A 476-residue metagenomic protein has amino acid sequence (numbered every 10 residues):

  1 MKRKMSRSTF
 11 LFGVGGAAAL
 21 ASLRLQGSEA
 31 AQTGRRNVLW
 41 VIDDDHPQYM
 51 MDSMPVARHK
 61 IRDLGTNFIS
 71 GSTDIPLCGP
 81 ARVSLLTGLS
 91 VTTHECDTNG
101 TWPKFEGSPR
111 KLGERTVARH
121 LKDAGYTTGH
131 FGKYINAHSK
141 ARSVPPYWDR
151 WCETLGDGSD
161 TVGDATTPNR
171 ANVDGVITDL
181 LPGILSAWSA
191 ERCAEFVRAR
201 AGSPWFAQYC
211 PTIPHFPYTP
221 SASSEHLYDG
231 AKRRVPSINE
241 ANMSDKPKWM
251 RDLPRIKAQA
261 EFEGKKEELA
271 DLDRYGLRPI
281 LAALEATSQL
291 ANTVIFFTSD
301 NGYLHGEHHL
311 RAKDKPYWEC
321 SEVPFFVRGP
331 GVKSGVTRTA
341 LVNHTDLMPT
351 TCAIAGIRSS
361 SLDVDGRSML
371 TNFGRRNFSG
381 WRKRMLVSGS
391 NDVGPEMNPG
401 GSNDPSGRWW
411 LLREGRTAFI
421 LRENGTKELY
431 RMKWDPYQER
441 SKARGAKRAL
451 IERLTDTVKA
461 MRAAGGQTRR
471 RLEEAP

Functional and structural regions predicted by a protein language model:
K2-A17: N-terminal secretory signal peptides and thylakoid transit peptides that target proteins across membranes
L11, L39, D43, R58 (+16 more regions): Non-transmembrane alpha-helical segments in soluble domains of secreted/periplasmic/extracellular proteins
R24-R36: C-terminal segment of N-terminal export signals and the immediately downstream linker at the start of the mature
G34-R36, D43-M51, G156-W188, A194-T345 (+4 more regions): Active-site-proximal cap/lid insertion segments
G34-V38, L64-I69, A124-G129, Y147-D149 (+3 more regions): Loop/turn elements at helix/coil->beta-strand transitions in domains of secreted/extracellular proteins
W40-D43, P47-G129, R150, G156 (+2 more regions): Active-site segment of extracytoplasmic enzymes that catalyze sulfate/phosphate-ester chemistry
M50-P55, N67-L89, D97, H130-S143 (+7 more regions): Short, solvent-exposed turn/loop segments enriched in Gly/Ser/Thr/Pro and often Arg
Y147-D160, N301-E307, K333, T345-M348 (+3 more regions): C-terminal cap/loop subdomain of S1 sulfatases and analogous C-terminal strand-loop tails that border
